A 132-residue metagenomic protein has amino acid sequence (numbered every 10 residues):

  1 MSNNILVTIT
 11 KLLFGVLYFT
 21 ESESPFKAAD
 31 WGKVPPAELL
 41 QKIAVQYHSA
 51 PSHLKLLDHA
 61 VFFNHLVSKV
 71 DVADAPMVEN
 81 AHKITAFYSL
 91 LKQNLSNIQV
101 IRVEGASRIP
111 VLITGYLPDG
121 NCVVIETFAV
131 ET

Functional and structural regions predicted by a protein language model:
M1-S89: N-terminal "domain-start" segment
L90-T132: Amphipathic alpha-helical binding modules
